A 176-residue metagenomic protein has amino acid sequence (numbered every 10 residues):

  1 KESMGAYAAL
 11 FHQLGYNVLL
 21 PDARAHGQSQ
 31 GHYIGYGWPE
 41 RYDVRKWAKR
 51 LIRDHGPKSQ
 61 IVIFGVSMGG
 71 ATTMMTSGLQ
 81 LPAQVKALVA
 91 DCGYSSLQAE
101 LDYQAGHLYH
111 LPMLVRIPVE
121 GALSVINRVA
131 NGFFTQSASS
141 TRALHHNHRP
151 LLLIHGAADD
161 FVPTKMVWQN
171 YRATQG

Functional and structural regions predicted by a protein language model:
K1-L10: The serine-hydrolase catalytic nucleophile loop
L14, A25-Y36: Glycine-rich "HGGG/HGxG" loop immediately N-terminal to the catalytic nucleophile of the alpha/beta-hydrolase
I34-H55: Alpha/beta-hydrolase active-site loop
H55-S67: Alpha/beta-hydrolase fold nucleophile elbow
G65-M75: Glycine-rich nucleophile elbow surrounding the catalytic serine of serine-hydrolase chemistry
M75-F134: Hydrolase active-site cap/lid region
H146-N147, L153-H155, D159: Short beta-strand/loop motif that positions the catalytic acidic residue of the alpha/beta-hydrolase fold
R149, P163-R172: Short alpha-helix in the alpha/beta-hydrolase fold that links the catalytic acid
